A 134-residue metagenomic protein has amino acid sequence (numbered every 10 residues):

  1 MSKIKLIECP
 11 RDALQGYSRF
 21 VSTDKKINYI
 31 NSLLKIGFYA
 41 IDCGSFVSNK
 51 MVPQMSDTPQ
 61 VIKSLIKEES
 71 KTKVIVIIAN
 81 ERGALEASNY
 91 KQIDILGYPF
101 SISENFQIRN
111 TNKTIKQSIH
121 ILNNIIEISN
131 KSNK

Functional and structural regions predicted by a protein language model:
S2-C9, K26-C43, N49-S56: N-terminal glycine-rich anion-binding loops that anchor highly charged ligand groups
S2-I4, G37-Y39, E69-V74, Q92-D94 (+1 more regions): Short, well-ordered coil/turn segments that N-cap beta-strands
I7-E8, I93-S103: Non-cysteine beta-strand/loop elements that form the S-adenosyl-L-methionine
I7-I27, T72-E81, Q107-I115: Active-site mouth loops of central-metabolism enzymes
A13, L33, A87, L96: Conserved, mostly hydrophobic/aromatic
Y39-L65, Y98-K113: Glycine-rich, proline-tolerant flexible connector loops at the mouths of alpha/beta enzymes
M51-V76, Q117-K134: Alpha-helix-loop-beta-strand connector modules within alpha/beta enzyme cores
A79-Q92: Catalytic cores of alpha/beta
